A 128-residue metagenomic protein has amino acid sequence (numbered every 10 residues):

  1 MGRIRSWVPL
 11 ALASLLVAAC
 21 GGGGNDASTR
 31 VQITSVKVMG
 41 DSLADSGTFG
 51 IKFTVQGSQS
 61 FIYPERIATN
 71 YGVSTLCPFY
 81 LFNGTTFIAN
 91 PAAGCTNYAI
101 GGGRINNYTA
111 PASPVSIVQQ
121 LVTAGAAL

Functional and structural regions predicted by a protein language model:
M1-P9: Bacterial N-terminal signal peptides that target proteins for export
P9-A18: Bacterial N-terminal signal peptides
C20-L128: Conserved active-site regions of diverse hydrolases
